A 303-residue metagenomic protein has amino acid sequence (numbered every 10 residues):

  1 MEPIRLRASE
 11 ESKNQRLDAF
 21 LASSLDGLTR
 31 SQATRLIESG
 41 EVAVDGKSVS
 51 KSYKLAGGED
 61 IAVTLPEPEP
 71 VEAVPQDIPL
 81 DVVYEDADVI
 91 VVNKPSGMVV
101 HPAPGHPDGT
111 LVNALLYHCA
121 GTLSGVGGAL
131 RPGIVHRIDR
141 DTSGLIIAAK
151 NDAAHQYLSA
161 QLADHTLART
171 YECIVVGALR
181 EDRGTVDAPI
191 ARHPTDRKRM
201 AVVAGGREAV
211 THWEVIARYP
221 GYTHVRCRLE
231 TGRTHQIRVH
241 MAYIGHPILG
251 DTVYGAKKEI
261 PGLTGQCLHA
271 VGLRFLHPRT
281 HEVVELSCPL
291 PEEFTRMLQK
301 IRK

Functional and structural regions predicted by a protein language model:
M1-T185, P189-P194, E293-R302: RNA pseudouridine synthases
V44-D45, H101-P102, A149, M200-V202 (+2 more regions): Thr-Gly-centered strand-to-loop micro-motif
G46, L65, V239, K257-K258: Conserved "cap/hinge" positions at secondary-structure junctions
S50-K54, R226, G265: Short, surface-exposed secondary-structure edge patches
V82, V175, H212-V215, I248: Conserved hydrophobic positions within beta-strands
G128-A160, A168, E172, D187-I244 (+1 more regions): The conserved catalytic core of RNA pseudouridine synthases
L249-G262: Short, surface-exposed loop/helix-turn segments at secondary-structure junctions that function as lids/hinges flanking
G262-A270: Active-site-adjacent capping/gating segments
